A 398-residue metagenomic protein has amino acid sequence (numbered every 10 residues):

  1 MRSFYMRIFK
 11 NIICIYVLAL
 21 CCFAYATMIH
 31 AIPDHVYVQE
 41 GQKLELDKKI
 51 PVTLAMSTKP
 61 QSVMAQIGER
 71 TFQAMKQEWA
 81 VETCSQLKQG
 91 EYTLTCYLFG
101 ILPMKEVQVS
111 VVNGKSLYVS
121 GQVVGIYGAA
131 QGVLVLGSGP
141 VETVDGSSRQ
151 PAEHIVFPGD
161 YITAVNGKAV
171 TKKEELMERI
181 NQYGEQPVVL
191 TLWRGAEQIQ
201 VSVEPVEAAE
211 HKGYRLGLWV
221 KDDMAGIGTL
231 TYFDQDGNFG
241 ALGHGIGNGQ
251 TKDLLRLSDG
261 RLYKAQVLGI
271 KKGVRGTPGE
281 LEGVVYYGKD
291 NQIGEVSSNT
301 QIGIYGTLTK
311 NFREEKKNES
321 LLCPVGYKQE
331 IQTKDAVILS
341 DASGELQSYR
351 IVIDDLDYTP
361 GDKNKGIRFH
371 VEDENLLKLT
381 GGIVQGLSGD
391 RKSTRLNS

Functional and structural regions predicted by a protein language model:
R2, R7, N11, Y16 (+5 more regions): Interdomain regulatory linker/hinge segments that flank or connect interaction modules in polarity/junction/synaptic
Y16, G195, S202-Q385, R395: Serine endopeptidase catalytic core focused on the charge-relay Asp
L44-A74: Short extracytoplasmic
M64-M75, A152-E174, K392-S398: Conserved PDZ fold ligand-binding element
M75-L87, A164-E197: PDZ domains, with a preference for the canonical peptide-binding region formed by the helix
C96-G114, M177-L216: PDZ-domain C-terminal substructure recognizer with occasional recognition of PDZ-binding tails
K115-R149, Q200-E204: Signal peptide-directed extracytoplasmic domains
P140-Y161, S388: PDZ/PDZ-like domain micro-motif
